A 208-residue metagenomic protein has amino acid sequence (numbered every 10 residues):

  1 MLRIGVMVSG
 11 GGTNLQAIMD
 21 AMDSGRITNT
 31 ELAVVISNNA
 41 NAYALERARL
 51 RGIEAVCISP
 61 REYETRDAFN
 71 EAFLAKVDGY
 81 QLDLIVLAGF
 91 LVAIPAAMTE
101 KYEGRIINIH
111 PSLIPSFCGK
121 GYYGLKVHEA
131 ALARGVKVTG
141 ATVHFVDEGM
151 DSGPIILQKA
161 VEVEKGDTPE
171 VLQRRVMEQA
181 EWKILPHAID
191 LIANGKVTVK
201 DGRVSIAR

Functional and structural regions predicted by a protein language model:
M1-R208: One-carbon transfer enzymes
